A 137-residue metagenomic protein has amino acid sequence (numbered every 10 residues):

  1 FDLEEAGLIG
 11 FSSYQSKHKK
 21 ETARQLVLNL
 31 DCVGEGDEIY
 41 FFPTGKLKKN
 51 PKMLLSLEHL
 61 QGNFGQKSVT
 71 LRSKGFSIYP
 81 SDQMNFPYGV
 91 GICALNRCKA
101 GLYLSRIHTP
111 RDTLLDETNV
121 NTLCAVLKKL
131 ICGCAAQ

Functional and structural regions predicted by a protein language model:
F1-K52, S68-L71, G75-Y79, Q83: Acidic/histidine-rich catalytic neighborhood of metal-dependent amide-processing enzymes
E4, N50-L54, D116-V120, C124: Solvent-exposed, acidic/flexible segments
I9, L55, A125, K129: Short, contiguous clusters of charged residues that form electrostatic/catalytic patches at enzyme active sites, used
V27-N29, E38-P43, S73-Q137: Active-site-adjacent mobile loop/cap segments within catalytic or ligand-binding domains
L57-K67: Ligand-binding cleft/hinge of the Venus flytrap
G65-S68, P87-G89: Glycine-centered loop/turn motif at secondary-structure junctions
